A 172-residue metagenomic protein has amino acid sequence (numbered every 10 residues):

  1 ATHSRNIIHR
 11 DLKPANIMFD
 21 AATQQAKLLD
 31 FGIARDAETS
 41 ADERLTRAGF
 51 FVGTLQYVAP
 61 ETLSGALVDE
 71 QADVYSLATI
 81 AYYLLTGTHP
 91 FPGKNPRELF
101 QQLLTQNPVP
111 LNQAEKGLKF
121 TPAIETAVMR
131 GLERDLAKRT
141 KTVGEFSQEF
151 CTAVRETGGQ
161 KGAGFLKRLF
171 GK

Functional and structural regions predicted by a protein language model:
A1-I7: Protein kinase catalytic-loop region centered on the HRD/HxD motif
S4, A21, G93-K94: Short connector loops in the HATPase_c
I7-P14, M18-F19: Catalytic-loop of the protein kinase fold
A21-P60, S64: Activation segment of protein kinases
Q56-G159: C-terminal lobe helix-coil module of Hanks-type protein kinase domains
G158-K172: Regulatory extensions appended to serine/threonine kinase catalytic cores
